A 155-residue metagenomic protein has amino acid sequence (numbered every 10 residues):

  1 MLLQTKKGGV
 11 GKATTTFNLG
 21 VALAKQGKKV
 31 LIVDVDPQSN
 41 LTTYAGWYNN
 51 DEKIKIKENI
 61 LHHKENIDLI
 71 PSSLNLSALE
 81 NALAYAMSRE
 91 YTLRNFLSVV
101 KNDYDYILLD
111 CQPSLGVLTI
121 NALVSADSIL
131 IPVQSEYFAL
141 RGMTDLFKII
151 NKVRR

Functional and structural regions predicted by a protein language model:
M1-R155: P-loop NTP-binding core
